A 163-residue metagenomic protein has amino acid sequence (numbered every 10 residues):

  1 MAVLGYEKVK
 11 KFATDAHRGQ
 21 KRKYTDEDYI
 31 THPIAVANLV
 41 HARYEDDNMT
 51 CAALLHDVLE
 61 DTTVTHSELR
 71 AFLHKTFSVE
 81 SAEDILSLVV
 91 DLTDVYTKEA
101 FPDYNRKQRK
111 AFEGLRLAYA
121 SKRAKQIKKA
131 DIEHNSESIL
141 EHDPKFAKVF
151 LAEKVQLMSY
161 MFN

Functional and structural regions predicted by a protein language model:
M1-N163: Active-site helical microenvironments for divalent-metal-assisted chemistry
